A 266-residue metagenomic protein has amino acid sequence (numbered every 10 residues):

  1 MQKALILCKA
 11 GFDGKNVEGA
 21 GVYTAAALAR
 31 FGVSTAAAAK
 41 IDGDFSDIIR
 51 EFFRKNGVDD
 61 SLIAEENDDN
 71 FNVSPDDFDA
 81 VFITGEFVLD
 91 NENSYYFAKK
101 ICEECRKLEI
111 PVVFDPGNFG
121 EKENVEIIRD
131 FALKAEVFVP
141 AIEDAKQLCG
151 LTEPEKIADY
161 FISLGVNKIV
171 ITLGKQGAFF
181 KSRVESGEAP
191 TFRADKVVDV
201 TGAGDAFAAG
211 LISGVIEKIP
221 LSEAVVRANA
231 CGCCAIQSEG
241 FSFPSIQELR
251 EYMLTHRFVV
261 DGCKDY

Functional and structural regions predicted by a protein language model:
M1-K9, A36, D42, E51-V137 (+3 more regions): Ribokinase/PfkB-type carbohydrate-kinase core domain
F12, A145, F207-A208: Short active-site segment of divalent metal-dependent hydrolases/proteases that encodes the spacing between
G14-A20, A64-E66: Active-site nucleophile and cofactor-binding loops and adjacent substrate-binding regions of central metabolic enzymes
N16, Y23-A36, G214-E217: Alpha-helix C-terminal capping segments
G21, S46, A208: N-terminal Rossmann-fold NAD(P) dinucleotide-binding loop
G21-R30, F97-E103: Histidine-anchored nucleotide/phosphate-binding helix
A27, F52, E104, G210 (+1 more regions): Rossmann-fold NAD(P)-dependent oxidoreductase module
R30, L164, F192-D261, D265-Y266: Conserved post-catalytic alpha-helical subdomain immediately downstream of the catalytic base and nucleotide-binding
